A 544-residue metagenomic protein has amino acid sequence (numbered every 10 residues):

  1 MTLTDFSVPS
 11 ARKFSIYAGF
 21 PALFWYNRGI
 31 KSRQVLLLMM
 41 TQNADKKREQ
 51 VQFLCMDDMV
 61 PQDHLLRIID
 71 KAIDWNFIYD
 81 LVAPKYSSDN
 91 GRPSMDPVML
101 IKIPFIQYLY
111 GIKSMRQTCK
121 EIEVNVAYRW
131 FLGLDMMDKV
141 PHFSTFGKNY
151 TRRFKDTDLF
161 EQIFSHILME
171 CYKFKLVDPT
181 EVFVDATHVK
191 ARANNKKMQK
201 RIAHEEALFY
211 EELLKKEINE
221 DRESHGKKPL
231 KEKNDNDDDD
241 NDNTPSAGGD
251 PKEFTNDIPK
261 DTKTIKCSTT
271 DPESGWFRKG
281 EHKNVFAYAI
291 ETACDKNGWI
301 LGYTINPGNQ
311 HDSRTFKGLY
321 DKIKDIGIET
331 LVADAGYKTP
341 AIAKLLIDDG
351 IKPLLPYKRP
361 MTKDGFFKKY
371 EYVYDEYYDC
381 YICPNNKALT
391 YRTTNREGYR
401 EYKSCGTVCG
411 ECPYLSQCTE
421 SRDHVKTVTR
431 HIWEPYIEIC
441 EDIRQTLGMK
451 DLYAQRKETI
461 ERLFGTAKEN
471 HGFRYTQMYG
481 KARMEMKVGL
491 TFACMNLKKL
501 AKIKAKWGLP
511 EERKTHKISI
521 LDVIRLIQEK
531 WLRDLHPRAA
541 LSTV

Functional and structural regions predicted by a protein language model:
M1-K46, D239-D240, G508-V544: Intrinsically disordered, low-complexity and often Lys/Arg-enriched segments
L38, S87-G91, G448-D451: A ubiquitous short alpha-helical element
Q42, K47-D57, D364-Y377: Short acidic, Pro/Gly- and aromatic-enriched capping/linker segments at domain boundaries
E49, Q62, W75, D96 (+2 more regions): Generic alpha-helical segment signature
C55-V60, L447: Short, charged, low-complexity loops and linkers
Q62-F105, Y110-G111: Basic, short loop/linker segments at the boundary and entry of helix-turn-helix/winged-helix-like folds
P104, G111-V124, L134-V544: Anion-binding and metal-coordination hotspots
R129-G133: Short arginine-rich
